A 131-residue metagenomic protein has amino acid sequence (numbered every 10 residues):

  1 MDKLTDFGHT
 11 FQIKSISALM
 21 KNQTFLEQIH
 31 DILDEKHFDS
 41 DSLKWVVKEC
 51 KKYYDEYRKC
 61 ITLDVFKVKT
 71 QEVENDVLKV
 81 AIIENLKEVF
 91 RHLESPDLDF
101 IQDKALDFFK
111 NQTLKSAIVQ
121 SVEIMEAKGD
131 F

Functional and structural regions predicted by a protein language model:
M1-F108: Noncatalytic partner-interaction/assembly domains of nucleic-acid and motor enzyme complexes, especially the accessory
E94-F131: Amphipathic alpha-helical oligomerization/scaffolding segments
